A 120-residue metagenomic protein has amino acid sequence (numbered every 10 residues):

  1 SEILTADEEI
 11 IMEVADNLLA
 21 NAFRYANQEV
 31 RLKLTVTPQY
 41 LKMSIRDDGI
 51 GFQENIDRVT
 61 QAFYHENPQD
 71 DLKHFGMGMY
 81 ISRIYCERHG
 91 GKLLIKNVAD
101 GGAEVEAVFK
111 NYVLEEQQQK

Functional and structural regions predicted by a protein language model:
I3-A6: Conserved micro-motifs of the catalytic ATP-binding
D16-N17, N21: Conserved polar catalytic motif of the HATPase_c/GHKL fold
E29-Q39: Short beta-strand/loop element within the Bergerat-fold HATPase_c
D47: Acidic ATP/Mg2+-coordinating residue in the GHKL
F52-H65: Short conserved segment of the HATPase_c
G78-S82: Short alpha-helical Gxxx[C/S/T] motif in the catalytic ATP-binding
